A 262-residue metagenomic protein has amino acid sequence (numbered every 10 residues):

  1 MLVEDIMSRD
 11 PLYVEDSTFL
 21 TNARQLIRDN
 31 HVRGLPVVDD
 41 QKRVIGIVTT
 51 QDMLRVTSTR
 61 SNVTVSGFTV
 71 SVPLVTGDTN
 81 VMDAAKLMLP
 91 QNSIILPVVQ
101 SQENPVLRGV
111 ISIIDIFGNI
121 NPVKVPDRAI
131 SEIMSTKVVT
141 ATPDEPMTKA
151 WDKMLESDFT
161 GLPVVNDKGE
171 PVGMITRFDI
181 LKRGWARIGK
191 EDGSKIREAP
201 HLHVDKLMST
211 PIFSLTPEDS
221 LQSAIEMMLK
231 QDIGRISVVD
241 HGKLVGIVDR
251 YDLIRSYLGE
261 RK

Functional and structural regions predicted by a protein language model:
M1-D10, T49-L74, V81, A85-L89 (+7 more regions): Tandem CBS (Bateman) regulatory domains
M1-V48, R55: Hydrophobic, helix-prone linear segments
Y13-H31, V75-S93, V99-S101, A141-F159 (+4 more regions): The conserved cystathionine-beta-synthase
I27, L35-T49, M88, L96-I114 (+4 more regions): A glycine-centered beta-loop-beta connector
G34, Q41-K42, V63-S66, V75-T76 (+10 more regions): Short, surface-exposed, polar/charged, turn-prone segments marking secondary-structure boundaries
